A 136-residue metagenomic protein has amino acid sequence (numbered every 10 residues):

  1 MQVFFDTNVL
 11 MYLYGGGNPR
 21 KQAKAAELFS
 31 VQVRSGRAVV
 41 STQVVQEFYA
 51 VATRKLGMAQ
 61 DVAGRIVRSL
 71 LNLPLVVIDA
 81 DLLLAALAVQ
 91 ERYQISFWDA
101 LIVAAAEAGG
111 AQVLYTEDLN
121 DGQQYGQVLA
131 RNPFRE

Functional and structural regions predicted by a protein language model:
M1-V40, K55-D61: Short, well-structured N-terminal submotif of metal-dependent ribonuclease cores
F5-D6, S41-T42, I95-S96, D118 (+1 more regions): Histidine- and aromatic-rich ligand-binding microenvironments
G17, T42-Q46, R68-R92: Acidic catalytic patch
Y49-L73: Active-site-proximal, substrate-binding regions of enzyme catalytic domains and RNA-binding/basic surfaces
D99-A100: Conserved glycosyltransferase catalytic-site signature
V103-E136: Acidic, PIN/NYN-like endoribonuclease modules and their adjacent C-terminal/linker elements
